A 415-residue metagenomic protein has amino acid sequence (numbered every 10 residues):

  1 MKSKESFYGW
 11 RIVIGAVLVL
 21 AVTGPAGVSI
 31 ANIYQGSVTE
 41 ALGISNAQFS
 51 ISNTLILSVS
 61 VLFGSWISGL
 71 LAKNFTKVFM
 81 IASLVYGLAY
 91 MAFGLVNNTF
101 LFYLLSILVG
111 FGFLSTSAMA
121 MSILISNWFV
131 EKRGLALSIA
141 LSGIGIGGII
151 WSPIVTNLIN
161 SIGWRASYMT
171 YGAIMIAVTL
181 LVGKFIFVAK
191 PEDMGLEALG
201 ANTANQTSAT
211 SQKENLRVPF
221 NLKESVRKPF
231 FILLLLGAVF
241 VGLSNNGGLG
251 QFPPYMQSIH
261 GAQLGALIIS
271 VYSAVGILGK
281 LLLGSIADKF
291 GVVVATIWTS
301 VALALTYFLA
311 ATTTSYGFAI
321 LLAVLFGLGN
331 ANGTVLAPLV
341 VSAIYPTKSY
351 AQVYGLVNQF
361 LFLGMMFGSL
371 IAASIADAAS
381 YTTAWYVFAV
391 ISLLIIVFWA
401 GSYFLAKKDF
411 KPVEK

Functional and structural regions predicted by a protein language model:
R11-N46, G64-I67, S152, G247-P253: Extracytoplasmic
A21, L101-T116, V239, F318-A331: Hydrophobic core of transmembrane alpha-helices in multi-pass small-molecule transporters, especially MFS/SLC-type
V28-V38, K223-L283: Extracytoplasmic gate region of multi-pass secondary transporters
V38-T39, L70-A72, I150-I162, M256-Q257 (+2 more regions): Interfacial helix-cap and linker-helix signal at transmembrane-aqueous boundaries of multi-pass secondary transporters
F63-F75, L281-G291, A376: Helix-to-loop junctions at the C-terminal end of transmembrane segments in multipass secondary transporters
V85-N97, A302-T314: C-terminal ends and interior cores of transmembrane alpha-helices in multi-pass membrane transporters/permeases
S115-F129, N332-Y345: Intracellular juxtamembrane helix-capping segments at the cytosolic ends of symmetry-related transmembrane helices
G148, I344-Y381, F388: A late C-terminal transmembrane helix in Major Facilitator Superfamily
